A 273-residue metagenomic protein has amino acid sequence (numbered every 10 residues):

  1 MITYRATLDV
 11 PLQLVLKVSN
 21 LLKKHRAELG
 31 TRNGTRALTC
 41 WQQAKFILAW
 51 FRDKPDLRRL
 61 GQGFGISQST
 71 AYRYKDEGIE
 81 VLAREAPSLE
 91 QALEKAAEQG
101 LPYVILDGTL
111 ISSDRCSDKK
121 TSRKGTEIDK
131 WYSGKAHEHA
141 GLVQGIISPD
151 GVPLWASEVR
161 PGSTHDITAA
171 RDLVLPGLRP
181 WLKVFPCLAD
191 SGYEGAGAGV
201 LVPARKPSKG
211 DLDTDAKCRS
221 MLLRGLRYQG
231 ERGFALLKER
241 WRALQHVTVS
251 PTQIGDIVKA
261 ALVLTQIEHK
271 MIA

Functional and structural regions predicted by a protein language model:
M1-N33, G195, A273: Charged, often Cys/His-bearing segments associated with DNA-binding zinc-finger transcription factors
M1-T3, E28-R32, W41, K54-G61: Glycine-/proline-rich flexible loop or hinge segments
L16, A44, G255-V258: Non-catalytic, well-ordered alpha-helical scaffold segments
G30-R36, K130-W131: A short glycine/serine-rich beta->alpha loop
T39-D53: Short, amphipathic alpha-helical "recognition" segments used to contact nucleic acids or chromatin
L57-D76, E80-A273: Short, well-ordered secondary-structure "scaffold" segments embedded in the functional core of diverse domains
